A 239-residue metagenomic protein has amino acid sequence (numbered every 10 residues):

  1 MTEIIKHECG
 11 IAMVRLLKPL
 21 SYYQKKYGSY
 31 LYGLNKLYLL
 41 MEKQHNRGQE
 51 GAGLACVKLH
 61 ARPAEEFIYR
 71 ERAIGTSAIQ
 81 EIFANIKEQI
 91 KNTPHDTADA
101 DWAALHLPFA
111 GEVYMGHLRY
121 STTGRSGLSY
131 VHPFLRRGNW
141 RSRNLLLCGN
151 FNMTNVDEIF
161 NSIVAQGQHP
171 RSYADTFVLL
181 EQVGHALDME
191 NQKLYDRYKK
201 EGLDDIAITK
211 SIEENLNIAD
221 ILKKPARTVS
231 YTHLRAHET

Functional and structural regions predicted by a protein language model:
M1-R235: Conserved short alpha-helical segments that host acidic/polar catalytic motifs at enzyme active sites
H237-T239: Positively charged, low-complexity/disordered segments
